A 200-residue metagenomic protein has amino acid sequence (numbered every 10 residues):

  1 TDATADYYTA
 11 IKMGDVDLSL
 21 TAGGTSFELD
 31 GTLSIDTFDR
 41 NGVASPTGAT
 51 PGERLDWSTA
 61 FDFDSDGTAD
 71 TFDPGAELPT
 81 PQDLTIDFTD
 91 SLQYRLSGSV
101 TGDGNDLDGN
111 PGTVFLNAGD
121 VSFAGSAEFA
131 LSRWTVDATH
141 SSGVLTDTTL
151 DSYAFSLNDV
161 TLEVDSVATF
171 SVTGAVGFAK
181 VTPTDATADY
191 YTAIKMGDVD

Functional and structural regions predicted by a protein language model:
T1-D200: N-terminal low-complexity, acidic/Ser/Thr/Gly/Pro-rich segments that act as secretory/membrane-targeting modules
